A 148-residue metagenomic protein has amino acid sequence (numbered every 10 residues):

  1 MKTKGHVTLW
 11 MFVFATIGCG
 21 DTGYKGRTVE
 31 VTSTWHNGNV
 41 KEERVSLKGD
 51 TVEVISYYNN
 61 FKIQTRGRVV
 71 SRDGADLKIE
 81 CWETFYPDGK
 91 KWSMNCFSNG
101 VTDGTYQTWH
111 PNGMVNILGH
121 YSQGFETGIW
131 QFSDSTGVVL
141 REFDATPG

Functional and structural regions predicted by a protein language model:
M1-T28: Bacterial Sec-dependent N-terminal signal peptides
C19-H110, M114-S122, T127-S133, V138-G148: Periodic aromatic/glycine/histidine/acidic cluster detector with a strong bias toward beta-strand repeat architectures
